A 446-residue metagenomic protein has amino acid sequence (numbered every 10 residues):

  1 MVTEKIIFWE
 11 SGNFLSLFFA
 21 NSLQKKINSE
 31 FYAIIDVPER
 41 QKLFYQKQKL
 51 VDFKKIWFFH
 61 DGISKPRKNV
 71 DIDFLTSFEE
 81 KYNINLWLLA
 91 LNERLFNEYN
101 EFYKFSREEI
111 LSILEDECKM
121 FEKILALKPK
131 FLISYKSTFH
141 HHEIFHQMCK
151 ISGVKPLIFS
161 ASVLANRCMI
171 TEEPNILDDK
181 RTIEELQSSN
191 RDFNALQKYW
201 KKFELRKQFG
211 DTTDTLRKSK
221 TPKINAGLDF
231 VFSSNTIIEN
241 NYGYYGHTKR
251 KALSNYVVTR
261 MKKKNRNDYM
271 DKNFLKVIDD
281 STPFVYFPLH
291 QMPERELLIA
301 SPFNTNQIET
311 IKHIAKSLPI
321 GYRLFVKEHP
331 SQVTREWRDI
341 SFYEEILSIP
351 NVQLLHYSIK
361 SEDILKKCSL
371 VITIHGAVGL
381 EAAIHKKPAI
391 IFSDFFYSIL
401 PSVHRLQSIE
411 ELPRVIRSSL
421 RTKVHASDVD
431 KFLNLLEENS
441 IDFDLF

Functional and structural regions predicted by a protein language model:
M1-N13, I35-V37, S106, I133 (+1 more regions): Nucleotide-activated donor-dependent transferases that construct or modify glycoconjugates
W9-I27, H146, F303-L318: Histidine-anchored nucleotide/phosphate-binding helix
S22-C118, A161-T259, K263-K264: Conserved N-terminal ligand/cofactor-binding loop architecture of enzyme catalytic domains
K119-R181: Conserved nucleotide-sugar donor-interacting segment of glycosyltransferase catalytic cores, predominantly GT-B
S134-Y135, H141, S160, Y357-H404: A donor-sugar binding/catalytic signature common to diverse glycosyltransferases and related nucleotide-sugar
D279-I308, H313-A315, E328-Q332, E437: Active-site donor-nucleotide binding/catalytic segment of nucleotide-sugar enzymes
K312-H356: Catalytic donor nucleotide-activated moiety binding site of glycosyltransferases and closely related
S402-F446: Long, C-terminal catalytic modules of enzymes
